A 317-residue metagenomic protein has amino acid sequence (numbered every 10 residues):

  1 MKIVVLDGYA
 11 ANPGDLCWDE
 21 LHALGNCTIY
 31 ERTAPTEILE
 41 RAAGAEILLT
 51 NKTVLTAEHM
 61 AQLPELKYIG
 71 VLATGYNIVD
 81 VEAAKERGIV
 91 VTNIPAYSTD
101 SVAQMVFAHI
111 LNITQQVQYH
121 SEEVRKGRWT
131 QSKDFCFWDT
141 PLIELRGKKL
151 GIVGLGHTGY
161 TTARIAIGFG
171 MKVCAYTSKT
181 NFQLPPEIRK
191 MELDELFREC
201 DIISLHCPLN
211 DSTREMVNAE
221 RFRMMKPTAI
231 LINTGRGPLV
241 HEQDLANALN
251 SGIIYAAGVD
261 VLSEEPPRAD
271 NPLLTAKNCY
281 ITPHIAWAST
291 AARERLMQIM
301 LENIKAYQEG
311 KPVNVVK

Functional and structural regions predicted by a protein language model:
M1-A45, Q308: N-terminal glycine-/charge-rich "phosphate-binding" loop or analogous flexible N-terminal tail
E31, L72-A73, I89-D100, T177 (+1 more regions): Short beta->alpha connector loops at strand-helix junctions that form conserved, small/polar/Pro-enriched
A45, L63-L66, C200: An anion/phosphate-binding loop that grips the pyrophosphate of nucleotide cofactors and donors
V54-A61, K179-P272: Rossmann-like adenosine-cofactor binding region
R87, A96-K149, V316: Phosphate-binding beta-alpha-beta segment of Rossmann-like dinucleotide-binding domains, i.e., the NAD(P)
V91, K172, T228-K317: Rossmann-like dinucleotide-binding domain for NAD(H)/NADP(H)
T158: Hydrophobic/small residue at the entry helix of a nucleotide-binding pocket
G168-L184: NAD(P)-binding Rossmann-fold cofactor-contacting core
